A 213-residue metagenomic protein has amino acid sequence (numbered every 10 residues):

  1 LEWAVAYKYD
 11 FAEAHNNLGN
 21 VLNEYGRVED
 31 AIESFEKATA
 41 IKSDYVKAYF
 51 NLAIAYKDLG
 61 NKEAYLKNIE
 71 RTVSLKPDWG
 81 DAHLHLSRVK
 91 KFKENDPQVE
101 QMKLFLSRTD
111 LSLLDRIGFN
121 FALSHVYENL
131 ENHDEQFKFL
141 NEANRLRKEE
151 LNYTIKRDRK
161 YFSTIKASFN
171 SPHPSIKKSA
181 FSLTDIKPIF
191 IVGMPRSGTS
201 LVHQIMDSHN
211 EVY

Functional and structural regions predicted by a protein language model:
E2-W3, E13, N23-K37, D58-R71 (+1 more regions): Structural signature of tandem alpha-helical TPR/SEL1-like repeats, specifically the intra-repeat loop/turn
V5, L18, L22, T39-I41 (+2 more regions): Fold-core signature of tandem repeat domains
E13-E24, K47-A55, D81-R88, F121: Conserved alpha-helical positions within TPR/SEL1-like repeat arrays
D78-A82, S112-F119: Generic helix N-cap/helix-start motif at coil->alpha-helix transitions
K93-T109, G118-I186: Non-catalytic membrane-proximal stalk/linker segments that position and tether the catalytic domains
F181-Y213: Phosphate-binding active sites in nucleotide-utilizing proteins
